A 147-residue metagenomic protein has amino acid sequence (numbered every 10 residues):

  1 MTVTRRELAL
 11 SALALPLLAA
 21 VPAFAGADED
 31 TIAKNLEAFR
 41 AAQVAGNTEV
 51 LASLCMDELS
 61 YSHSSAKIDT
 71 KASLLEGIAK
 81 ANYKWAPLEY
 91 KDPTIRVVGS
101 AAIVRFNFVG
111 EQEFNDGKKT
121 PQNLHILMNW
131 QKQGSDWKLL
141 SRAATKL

Functional and structural regions predicted by a protein language model:
T2-T4, L10-E58: Short, low-complexity N-terminal intrinsically disordered segments enriched in polar/charged residues
F39, V50-L51, L59, L74 (+2 more regions): Hydrophobic pocket/interface hotspot
Q43, L54, E58-D69, K80-K84: A short gly/proline-enriched turn/hairpin at secondary-structure junctions
C55, S65, E89, T94 (+3 more regions): A mature extracytoplasmic/lumenal domain signature
S60, E76-K118: Surface-exposed, charged secondary-structure patches
I103, N123-L147: Short beta-strand edge/turn micro-motifs at domain boundaries
